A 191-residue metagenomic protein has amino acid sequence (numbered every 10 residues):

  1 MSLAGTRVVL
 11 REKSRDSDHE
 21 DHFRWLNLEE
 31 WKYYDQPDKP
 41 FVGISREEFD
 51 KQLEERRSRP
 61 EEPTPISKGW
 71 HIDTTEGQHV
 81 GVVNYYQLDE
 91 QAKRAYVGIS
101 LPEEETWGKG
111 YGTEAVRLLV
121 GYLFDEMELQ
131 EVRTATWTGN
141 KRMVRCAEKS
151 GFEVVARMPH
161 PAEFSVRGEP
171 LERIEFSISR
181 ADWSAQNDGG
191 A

Functional and structural regions predicted by a protein language model:
M1-E20, R24-E29, G69, D73-A191: Acyl-donor (CoA/ACP) binding surface of acyl/acetyltransferases
E30-W31, S58-E61, E128: Generic structural signal for secondary-structure transition and capping sites
W31-E55: Conserved GNAT-fold acetyl-CoA-binding loop/helix
Y33-D35, P65, A185-N187: Short, hydrophobic secondary-structure boundary micro-motifs
P40-G43, P63, E105, R173: A generic alpha-helix propensity feature with a strong bias for hydrophobic helices
E55-H71: A short helix-loop-beta-strand connector motif used in the catalytic cores of GNAT acetyltransferases and, in some
